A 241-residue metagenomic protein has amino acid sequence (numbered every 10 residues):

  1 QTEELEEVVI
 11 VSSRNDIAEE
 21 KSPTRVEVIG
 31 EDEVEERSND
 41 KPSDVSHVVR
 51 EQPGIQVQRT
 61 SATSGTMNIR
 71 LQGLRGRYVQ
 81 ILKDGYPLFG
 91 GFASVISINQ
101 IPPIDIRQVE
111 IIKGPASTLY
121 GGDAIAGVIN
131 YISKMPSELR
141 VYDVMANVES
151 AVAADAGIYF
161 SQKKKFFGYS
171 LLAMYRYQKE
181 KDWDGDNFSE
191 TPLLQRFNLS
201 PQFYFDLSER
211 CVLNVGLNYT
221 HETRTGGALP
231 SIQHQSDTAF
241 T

Functional and structural regions predicted by a protein language model:
E7-N39, N68: N-terminal periplasmic "start-of-domain" segments of outer-membrane beta-barrel proteins
S22, D40-K41, I55-G65, Y86 (+1 more regions): Short, glycine-/polar-rich solvent-exposed loops and beta-turns at beta-strand/coil boundaries
D44, T66, I96, A124-A126 (+3 more regions): Transmembrane beta-barrel architecture of outer-membrane proteins
V49, V109-E110, I129: Non-catalytic regulatory/gating segments with a bias toward low-complexity or hydrophobic composition
T63, G121, E149-V152, T191-Q195 (+2 more regions): Short sequence motifs at beta-strands and strand-loop junctions characteristic of Gram-negative outer-membrane
N68, Y78, Y86-K113: Short acidic/polar hinge/loop motifs at secondary-structure boundaries that mediate gating or recognition
A116-T118, V128, S133-Q162, P192: Short strand-turn segments of transmembrane beta-barrel domains in outer membranes, especially the first one or two
N130, E138, Y159-F240: Periplasmic-side early beta-strands and strand-to-turn transitions of outer-membrane beta-barrels
